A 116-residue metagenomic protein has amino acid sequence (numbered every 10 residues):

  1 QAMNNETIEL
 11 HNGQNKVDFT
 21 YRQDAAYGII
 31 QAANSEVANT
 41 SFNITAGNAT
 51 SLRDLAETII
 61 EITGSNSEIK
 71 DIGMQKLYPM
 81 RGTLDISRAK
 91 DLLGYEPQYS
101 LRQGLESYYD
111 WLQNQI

Functional and structural regions predicted by a protein language model:
Q1-D18, R22-Q31, A56-I62: NAD(P)-dependent short-chain dehydrogenase/reductase
Q1-N5, A32-E36, L92, W111-Q115: Generic structural signal for alpha-helix termini and adjacent loop/cap motifs
E6, L10, R22-Q23, Q31-N43 (+2 more regions): Glycine/proline-rich active-site loop of Rossmann-fold NAD(P)-dependent oxidoreductases
E9-T20, F42-T50, I72-P79, L92-Y95: Glycine-rich Rossmann NAD(P)(H)-binding loop
R22, L52, G82, Y95-R102: Amphipathic alpha-helical segment in the mid-to-C-terminal domain of diverse UDP/GDP-sugar glycosyltransferases
A25-I29, I44, L55, A89 (+1 more regions): Non-catalytic, hydrophobic alpha-helical segments
N39-F42, S51-A56, G64-R81, I86: C-terminal "lid/loop" region of Rossmann-like NAD(P)-dependent oxidoreductases
L101-I116: Amphipathic terminal alpha-helices
